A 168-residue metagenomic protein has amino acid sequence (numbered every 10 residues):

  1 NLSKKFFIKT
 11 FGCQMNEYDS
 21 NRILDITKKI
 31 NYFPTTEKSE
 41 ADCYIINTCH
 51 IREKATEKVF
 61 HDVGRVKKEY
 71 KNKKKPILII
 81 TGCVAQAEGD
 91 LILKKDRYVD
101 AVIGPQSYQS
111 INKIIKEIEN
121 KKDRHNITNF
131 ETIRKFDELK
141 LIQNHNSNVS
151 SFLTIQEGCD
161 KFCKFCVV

Functional and structural regions predicted by a protein language model:
N1-V168: Proteins enriched for Cys/Gly/acidic motifs involved in redox and nucleic-acid/cofactor modification
